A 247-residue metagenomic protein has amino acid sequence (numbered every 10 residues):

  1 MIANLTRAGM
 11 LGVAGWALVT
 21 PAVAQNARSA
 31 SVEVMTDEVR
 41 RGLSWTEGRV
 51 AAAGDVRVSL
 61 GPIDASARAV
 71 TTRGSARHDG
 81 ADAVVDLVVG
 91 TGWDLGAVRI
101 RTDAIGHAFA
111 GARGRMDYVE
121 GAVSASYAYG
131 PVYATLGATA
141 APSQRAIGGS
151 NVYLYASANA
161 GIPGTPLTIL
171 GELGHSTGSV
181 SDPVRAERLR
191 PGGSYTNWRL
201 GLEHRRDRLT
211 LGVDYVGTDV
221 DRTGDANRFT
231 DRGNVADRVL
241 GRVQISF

Functional and structural regions predicted by a protein language model:
M1-A27, F247: Cleavable N-terminal export/targeting peptides
N26, G48-A52, A81-V85, V98 (+5 more regions): Residues that define the transmembrane beta-barrel architecture of outer-membrane proteins
R28-V32, G54, I63-A67, L87 (+9 more regions): Transmembrane beta-strands of outer-membrane beta-barrel proteins
V34-R40, L60-P62, A69-S75, G106-A110 (+7 more regions): Transmembrane beta-strands of outer-membrane beta-barrel pores
G42-E47, A76-A83, A112-V119, R145-N151 (+2 more regions): Outer-membrane beta-barrel translocator domains and adjoining extracellular loop/strand segments of Gram-negative
E47-T102: Glycine- and aromatic-enriched membrane insertion/assembly motifs of diderm outer-membrane and organelle channel
Y118-R190: Detector for outer-membrane/organellar transmembrane beta-barrel domains, recognizing the amphipathic beta-strand
L200, H204-D207, Y215, G233-F247: Outer-membrane beta-barrel "beta-signal"
